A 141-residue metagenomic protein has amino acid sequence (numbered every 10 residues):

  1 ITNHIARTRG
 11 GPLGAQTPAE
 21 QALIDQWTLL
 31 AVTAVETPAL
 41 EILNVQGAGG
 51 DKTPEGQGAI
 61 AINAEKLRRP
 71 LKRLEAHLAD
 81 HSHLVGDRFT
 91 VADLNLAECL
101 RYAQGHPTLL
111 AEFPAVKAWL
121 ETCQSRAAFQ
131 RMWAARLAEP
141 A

Functional and structural regions predicted by a protein language model:
I1-R68, S82: GST-like domain detector, emphasizing the conserved glutathione-binding G-site in the N-terminal thioredoxin-like
T2, A6, D25-T28, L71 (+3 more regions): Non-transmembrane alpha-helical segments in soluble domains of secreted/periplasmic/extracellular proteins
G11, A76-R88, A127-M132: Surface-exposed helix-capping loop/turn segments at secondary-structure junctions
P12, A61, P107-P114: Structural helix-adjacent loops and short alpha-helical linkers that scaffold large soluble proteins
A34, P38-L43, L84-L109, K117-C123 (+1 more regions): GST superfamily/GST-like fold recognition
A134-A141: Terminal-tail/helix-coil boundary detector
